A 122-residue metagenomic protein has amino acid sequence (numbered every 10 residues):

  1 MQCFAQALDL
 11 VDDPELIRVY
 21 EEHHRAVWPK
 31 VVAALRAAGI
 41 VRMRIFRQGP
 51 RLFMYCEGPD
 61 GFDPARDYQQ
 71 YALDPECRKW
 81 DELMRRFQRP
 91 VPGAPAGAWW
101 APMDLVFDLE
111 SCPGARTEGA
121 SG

Functional and structural regions predicted by a protein language model:
C3-D9: Active-site-flanking beta-strand signature of metal-NTP-handling nucleotidyl enzymes and homologous cyclase-like
D9-E15: Amphipathic alpha-helix from the class-I
L16-I40: Short amphipathic alpha-helical segments
L16-R18, Y55, P64-R66: Short acidic, gly/pro-rich beta-turn/loop elements at beta-sheet edges and active-site/ligand-binding grooves
V32-F53, E57-F62, Y71: Short, glycine- and small/hydrophobic-rich beta-strand elements in well-ordered beta-sheets
A38, P59-W99: An amphipathic, aromatic/His-enriched active-site/gating alpha helix that lines ligand/cofactor pockets
V91-G122: Short, low-order "capping/linker" segments at domain edges
